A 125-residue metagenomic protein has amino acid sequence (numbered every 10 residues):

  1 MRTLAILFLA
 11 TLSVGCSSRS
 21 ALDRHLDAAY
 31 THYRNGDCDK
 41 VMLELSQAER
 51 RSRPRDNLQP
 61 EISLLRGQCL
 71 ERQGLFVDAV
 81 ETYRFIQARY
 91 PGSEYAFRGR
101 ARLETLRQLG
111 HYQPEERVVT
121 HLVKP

Functional and structural regions predicted by a protein language model:
G15-H32: Bacterial Sec signal peptide processing site at the extreme N-terminus
E49-L58, Q87-A101: Short solvent-exposed coil/turn linkers within tandem alpha-helical repeat scaffolds
F97-P125: Terminal, low-structured helical/coil segments at or just beyond the last alpha-helical repeat
